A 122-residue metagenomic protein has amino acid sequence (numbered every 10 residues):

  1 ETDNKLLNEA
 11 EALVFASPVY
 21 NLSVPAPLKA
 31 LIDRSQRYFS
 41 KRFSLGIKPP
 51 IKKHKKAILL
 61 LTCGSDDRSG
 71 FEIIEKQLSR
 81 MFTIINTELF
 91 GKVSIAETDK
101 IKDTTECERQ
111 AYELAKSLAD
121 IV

Functional and structural regions predicted by a protein language model:
E1-S79: Helix-loop-strand module that forms the ligand-binding subsite of alpha/beta enzymes
R68-S69, E75-V122: Glycine-rich phosphate/pyrophosphate-binding loop and the adjoining helix
